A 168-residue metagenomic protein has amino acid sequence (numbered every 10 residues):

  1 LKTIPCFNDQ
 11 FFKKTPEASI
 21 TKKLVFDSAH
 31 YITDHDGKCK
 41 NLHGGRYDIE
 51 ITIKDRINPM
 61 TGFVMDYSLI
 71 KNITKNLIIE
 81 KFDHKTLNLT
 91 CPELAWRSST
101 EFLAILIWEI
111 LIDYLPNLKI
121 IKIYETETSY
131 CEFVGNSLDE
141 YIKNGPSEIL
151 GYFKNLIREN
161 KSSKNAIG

Functional and structural regions predicted by a protein language model:
L1-G168: Charge-rich, low-complexity N-terminal segments
